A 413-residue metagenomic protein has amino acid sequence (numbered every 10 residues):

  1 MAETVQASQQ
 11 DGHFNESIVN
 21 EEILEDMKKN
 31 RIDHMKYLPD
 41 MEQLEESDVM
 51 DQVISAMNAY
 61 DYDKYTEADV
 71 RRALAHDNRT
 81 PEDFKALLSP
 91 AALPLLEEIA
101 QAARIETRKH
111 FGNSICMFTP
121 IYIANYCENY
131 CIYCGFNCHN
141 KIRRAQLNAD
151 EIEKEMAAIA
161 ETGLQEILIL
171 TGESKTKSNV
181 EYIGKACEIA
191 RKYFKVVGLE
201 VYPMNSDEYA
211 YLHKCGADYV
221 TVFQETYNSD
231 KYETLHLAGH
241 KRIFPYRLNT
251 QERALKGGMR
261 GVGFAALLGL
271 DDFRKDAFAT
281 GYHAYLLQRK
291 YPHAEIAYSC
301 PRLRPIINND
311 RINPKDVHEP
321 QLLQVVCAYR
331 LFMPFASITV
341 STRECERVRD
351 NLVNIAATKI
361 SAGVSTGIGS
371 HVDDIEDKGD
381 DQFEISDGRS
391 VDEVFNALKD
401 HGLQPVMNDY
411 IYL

Functional and structural regions predicted by a protein language model:
M1-A92, R289-L413: Auxiliary Fe-S-binding modules of radical SAM enzymes
N78-I115: An N-cap/entry alpha-helix motif that binds or orients negatively charged groups
A103, C131, I169, V222 (+4 more regions): Conserved, mostly hydrophobic/aromatic
K109-E151: Canonical Radical SAM [4Fe-4S] cluster-binding loop centered on the CxxxCxxC motif and its immediate flanking residues
T119, M156, I183-C187, Y209 (+5 more regions): Generic structural signal for well-ordered alpha-helices, preferentially at hydrophobic/aromatic core positions
C138-E155, I159-A254, R260-F264, L270 (+1 more regions): Core AdoMet radical
L147, S178, Y182, A238-Y246 (+4 more regions): Alpha-helix N-cap and loop-to-helix initiation/capping positions
S206-K214, D271-Y285, C345-I355: Catalytic cores of alpha/beta
